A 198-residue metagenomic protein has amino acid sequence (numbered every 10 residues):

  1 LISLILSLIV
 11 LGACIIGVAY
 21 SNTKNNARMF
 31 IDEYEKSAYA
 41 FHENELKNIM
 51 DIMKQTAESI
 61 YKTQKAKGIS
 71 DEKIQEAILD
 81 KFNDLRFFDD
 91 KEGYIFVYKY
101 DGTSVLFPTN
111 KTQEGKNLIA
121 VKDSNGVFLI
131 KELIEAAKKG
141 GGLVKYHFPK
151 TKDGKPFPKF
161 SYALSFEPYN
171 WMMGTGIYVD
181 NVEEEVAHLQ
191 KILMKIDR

Functional and structural regions predicted by a protein language model:
L1-N26, R198: Extreme N-terminal signal-anchor transmembrane helix of membrane signaling/transducer proteins, especially in bacteria
A19-E45, I192-D197: Amphipathic alpha-helical segments and their boundaries
R28, K36, A40-D80, N110-K116 (+1 more regions): Extracellular/periplasmic ligand-binding regions of membrane signal-transduction receptors
N44, N83-S104, G141-L143, M194-R198: Short N-terminal helix-loop-first-beta-strand/juxtamembrane motif that initiates sensory/input modules
G68-K81, N110-T151: Extracytoplasmic/periplasmic sensor domains and loops in membrane signaling proteins
T103-T109, P156: Amphipathic coiled-coil signal-relay and dimerization helices
V127-I196: Extracytoplasmic
